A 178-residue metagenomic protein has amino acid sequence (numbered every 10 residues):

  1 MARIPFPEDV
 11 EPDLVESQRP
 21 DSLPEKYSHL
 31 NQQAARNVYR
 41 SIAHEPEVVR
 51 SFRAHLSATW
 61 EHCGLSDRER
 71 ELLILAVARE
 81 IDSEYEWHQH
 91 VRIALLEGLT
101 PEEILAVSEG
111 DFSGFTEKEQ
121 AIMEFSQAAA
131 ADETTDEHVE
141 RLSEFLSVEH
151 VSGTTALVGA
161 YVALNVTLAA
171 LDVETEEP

Functional and structural regions predicted by a protein language model:
M1-D67: Secretory/endomembrane lumenal or extracellular ectodomains immediately following the signal peptide
H29-L30, E47-R53, D82-W87, Q120 (+1 more regions): Short acidic alpha-helix initiation/capping motifs at coil-to-helix transition points, especially at protein N-termini
V38, I42, F52-L56, L72-A78 (+3 more regions): Short alpha-helical scaffolding segments that buttress acidic/His motifs in well-ordered protein cores
V49-R50, E71-L72, V77-E97, P101: Conserved alpha-helical segments that form or flank metal/cofactor-binding pockets of metalloenzymes
I93-E103, V107, L168-P178: C-terminal end-helix/capping segment
E109-E117: Acidic/His metal-coordination segments adjacent to aromatic residues that form catalytic metal sites in metalloenzymes
E133-T134, E140, T175-E177: Alpha-helical transmembrane segments and membrane-interface helix-loop junctions in multi-pass membrane proteins
S147-V148: Transmembrane-helix boundary/entry motifs in multi-pass membrane transporters
